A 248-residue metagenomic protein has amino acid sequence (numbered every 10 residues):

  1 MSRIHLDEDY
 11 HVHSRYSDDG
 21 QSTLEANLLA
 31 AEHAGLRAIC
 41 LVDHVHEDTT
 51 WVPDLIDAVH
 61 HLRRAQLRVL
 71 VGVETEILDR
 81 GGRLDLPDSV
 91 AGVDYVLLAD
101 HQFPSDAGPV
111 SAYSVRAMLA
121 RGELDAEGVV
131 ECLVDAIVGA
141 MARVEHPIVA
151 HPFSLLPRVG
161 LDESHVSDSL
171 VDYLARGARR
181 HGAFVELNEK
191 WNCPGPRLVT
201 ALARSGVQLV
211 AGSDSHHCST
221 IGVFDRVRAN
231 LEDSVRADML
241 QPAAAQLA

Functional and structural regions predicted by a protein language model:
M1-Y10, S14, L24, D85-D88 (+2 more regions): Charged catalytic cores and adjacent phosphate/nucleic-acid-binding surfaces used for phosphate/nucleic-acid chemistry
S2-I4, H11, A31, L36 (+1 more regions): Short, extreme N-terminal leader segments that mark the start of a protein/domain
E8-V12, I39-L41, V69-V73, V96-L98 (+3 more regions): Hydrophobic faces of well-ordered beta-strands that scaffold small-molecule active sites in alpha/beta enzyme cores
H13-R15, H44-H46, G72-L78, A99-F103 (+3 more regions): Active-site beta-loop-alpha junctions enriched in small/polar residues
D19: Basic, Lys/Arg-rich alpha-helical nucleic-acid-recognition elements, primarily the DNA-binding modules of transcription
L24-C40, H60-A65: Alpha-helical scaffold segments that flank or form the walls of functional sites
R37, D43-D54: Glycine/small-residue-rich interface belts in oligomeric ring/scaffold proteins and their assembly partners
W51-R180, V235: Extended substrate/RNA-proximal surfaces in nucleic-acid metabolism proteins
